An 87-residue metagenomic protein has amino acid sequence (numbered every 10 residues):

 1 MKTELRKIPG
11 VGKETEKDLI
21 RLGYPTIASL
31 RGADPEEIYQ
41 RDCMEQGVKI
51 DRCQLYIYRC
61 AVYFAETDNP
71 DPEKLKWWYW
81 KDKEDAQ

Functional and structural regions predicted by a protein language model:
M1-P9, K13-Q87: C-terminal extensions
